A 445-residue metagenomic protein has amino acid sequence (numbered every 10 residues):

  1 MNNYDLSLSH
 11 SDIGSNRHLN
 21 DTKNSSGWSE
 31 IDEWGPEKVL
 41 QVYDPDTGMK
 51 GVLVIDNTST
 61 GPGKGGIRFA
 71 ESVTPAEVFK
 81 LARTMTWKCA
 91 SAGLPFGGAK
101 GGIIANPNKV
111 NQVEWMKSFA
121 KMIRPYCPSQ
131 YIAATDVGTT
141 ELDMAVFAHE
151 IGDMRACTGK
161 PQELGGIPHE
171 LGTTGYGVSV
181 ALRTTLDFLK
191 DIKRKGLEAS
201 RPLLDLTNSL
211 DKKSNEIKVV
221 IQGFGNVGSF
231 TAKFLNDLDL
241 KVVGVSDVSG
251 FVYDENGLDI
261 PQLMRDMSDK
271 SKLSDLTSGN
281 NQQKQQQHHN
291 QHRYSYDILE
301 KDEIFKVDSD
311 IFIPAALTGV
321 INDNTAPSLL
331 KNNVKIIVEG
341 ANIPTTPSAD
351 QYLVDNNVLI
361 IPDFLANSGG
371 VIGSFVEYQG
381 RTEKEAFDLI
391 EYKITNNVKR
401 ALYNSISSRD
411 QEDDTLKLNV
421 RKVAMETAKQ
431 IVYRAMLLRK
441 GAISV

Functional and structural regions predicted by a protein language model:
M1-G172, S179: N-terminal ligand-binding/catalytic initiation module
R68, T185-L186, A315, S328-V445: Adenosine-phosphate binding glycine-rich loop
V73-E77, V110-E114, S118, G138-L142 (+16 more regions): Conserved active-site and cofactor/substrate-binding residues in soluble primary-metabolism enzymes
K80, Y131-T135, A156-G159, G244-D247 (+5 more regions): General beta-strand structural signal in soluble alpha/beta enzymes
A92-L94, S129-T135, D191-K218, R409-M425 (+1 more regions): Flexible, glycine/charged-enriched surface loops at secondary-structure junctions
H169-D308: Glycine-rich phosphate/diphosphate-binding loop of Rossmann-like nucleotide-binding domains
I298-S309, G319-I337: Rossmann-fold NAD(P) dinucleotide-binding segment
